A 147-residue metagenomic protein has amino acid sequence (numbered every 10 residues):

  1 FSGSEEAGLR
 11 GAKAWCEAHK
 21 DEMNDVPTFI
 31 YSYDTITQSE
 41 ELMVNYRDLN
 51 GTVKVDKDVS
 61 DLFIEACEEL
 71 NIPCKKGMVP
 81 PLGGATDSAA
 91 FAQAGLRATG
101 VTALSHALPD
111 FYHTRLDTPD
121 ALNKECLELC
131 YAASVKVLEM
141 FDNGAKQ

Functional and structural regions predicted by a protein language model:
F1-V55: Acidic/histidine-rich catalytic neighborhood of metal-dependent amide-processing enzymes
Q38-Q147: Active-site-adjacent substrate-binding region of metalloamidase/peptidase-like peptide-processing proteins
